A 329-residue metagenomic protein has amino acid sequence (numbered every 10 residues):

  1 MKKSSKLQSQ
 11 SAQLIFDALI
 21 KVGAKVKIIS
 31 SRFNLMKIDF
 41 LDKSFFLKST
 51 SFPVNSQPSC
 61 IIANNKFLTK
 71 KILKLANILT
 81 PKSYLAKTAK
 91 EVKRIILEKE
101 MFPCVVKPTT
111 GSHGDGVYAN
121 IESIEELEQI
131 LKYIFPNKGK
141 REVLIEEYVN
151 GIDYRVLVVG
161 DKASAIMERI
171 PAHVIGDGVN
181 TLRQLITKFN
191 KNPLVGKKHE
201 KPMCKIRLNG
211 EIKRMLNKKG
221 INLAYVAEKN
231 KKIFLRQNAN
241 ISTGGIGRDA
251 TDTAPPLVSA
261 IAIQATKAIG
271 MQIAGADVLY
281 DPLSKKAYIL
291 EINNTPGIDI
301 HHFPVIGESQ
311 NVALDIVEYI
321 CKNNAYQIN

Functional and structural regions predicted by a protein language model:
M1-K3, T50-S51, A227-G247: A short, surface-exposed helix-loop junction/capping segment
M1-K71, K90: ATP-binding N-terminal substructure of ATP-dependent carboxylate-amine bond-forming enzymes
K25-K27, R155, D277-L279: Short, surface-exposed charged micro-motifs
S31, V143-E147, M271-S284: A short glycine-rich, hydrophobically flanked beta-strand micro-motif that places a catalytic Asp/Glu for divalent metal
M36-F46, Y154-V159, A163-A165, S284-I300: A short beta-strand motif that forms the metal-chelation/ATP-contact edge of phosphoryl-transfer active sites
F45-S49, V54-I206, P256-S259: Active-site nucleotide/adenylate-binding loops and adjacent lid/helix of ATP-dependent enzymes
I186-F234: Oxyanion-binding "anion nests"
N240-A260, K267-M271, Y280-N329: C-terminal active-site "lid" helix and adjoining low-complexity regulatory extension at the edge of ATP-using catalytic
